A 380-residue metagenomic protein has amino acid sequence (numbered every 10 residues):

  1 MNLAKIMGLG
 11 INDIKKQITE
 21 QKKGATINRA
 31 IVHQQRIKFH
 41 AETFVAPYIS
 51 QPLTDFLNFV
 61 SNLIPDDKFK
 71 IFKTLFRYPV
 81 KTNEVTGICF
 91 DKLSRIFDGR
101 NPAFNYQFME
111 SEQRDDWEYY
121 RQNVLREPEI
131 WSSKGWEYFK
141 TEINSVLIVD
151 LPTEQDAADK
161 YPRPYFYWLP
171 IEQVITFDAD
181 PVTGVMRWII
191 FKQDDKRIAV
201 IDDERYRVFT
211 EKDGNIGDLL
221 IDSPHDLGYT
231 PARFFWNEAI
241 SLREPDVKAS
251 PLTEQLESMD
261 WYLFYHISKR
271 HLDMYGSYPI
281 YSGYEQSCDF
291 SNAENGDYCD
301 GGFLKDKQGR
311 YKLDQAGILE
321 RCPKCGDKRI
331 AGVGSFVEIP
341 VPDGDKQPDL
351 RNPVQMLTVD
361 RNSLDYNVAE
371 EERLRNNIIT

Functional and structural regions predicted by a protein language model:
M1-Y165: Extended, helix-rich architectural segments
M7, D213-I216, L227, S282 (+1 more regions): Feature targets compositionally biased, intrinsically disordered low-complexity regions with long contiguous runs
L9-I11, A25, I88, R100 (+4 more regions): Intrinsically disordered, low-complexity regions
Y48, Y78, Y106, W117-Y120 (+11 more regions): Sequence-level detector for tyrosine residue identity
F90-R100, Y106, S223-V247, P342-R351: Short, compositionally biased low-complexity segments
R114, E118-S258: Extended, regular secondary-structure scaffolds
E238-T380: Extended, charged amphipathic alpha-helical segments
